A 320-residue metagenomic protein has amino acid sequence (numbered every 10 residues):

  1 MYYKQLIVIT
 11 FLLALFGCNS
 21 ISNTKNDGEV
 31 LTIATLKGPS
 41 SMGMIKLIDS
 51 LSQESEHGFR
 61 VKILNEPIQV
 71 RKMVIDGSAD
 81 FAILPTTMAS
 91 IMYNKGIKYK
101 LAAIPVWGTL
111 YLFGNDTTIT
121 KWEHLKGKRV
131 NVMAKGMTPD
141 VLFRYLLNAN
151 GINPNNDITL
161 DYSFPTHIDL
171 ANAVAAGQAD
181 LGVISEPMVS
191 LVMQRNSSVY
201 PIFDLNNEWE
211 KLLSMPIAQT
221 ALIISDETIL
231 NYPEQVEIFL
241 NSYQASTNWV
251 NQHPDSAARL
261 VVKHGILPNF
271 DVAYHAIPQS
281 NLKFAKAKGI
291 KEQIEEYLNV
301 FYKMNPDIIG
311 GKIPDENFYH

Functional and structural regions predicted by a protein language model:
M1-I7: Bacterial N-terminal signal peptides that target proteins for export
L15-G17: C-terminal motif of bacterial Sec signal peptides marking the signal peptidase cleavage site
N19-S22: Bacterial signal peptide processing site
N26-N155, D161-Y162, D180, E186 (+1 more regions): Short, glycine-/small- and polar/acidic-enriched structural segments that line small-molecule recognition paths
K46-I48, L110-I119, I217-E234, K286: A bilobed periplasmic-binding-protein/Venus flytrap-type ligand-binding module shared by bacterial periplasmic
T87-M88, S163-L260: Pocket-lining segment of extracytoplasmic ligand-binding domains
I229-M304: Secondary-structure end/capping motifs
E295, N299-H320: Conserved C-terminal helix/tail region of periplasmic/extracytoplasmic solute-binding proteins
